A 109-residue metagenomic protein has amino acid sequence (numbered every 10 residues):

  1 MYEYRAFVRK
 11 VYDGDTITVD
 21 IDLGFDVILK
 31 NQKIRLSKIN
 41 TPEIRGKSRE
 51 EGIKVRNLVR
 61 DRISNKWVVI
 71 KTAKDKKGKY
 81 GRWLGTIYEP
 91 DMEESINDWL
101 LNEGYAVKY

Functional and structural regions predicted by a protein language model:
M1-Y109: Small beta-barrel nucleic-acid-binding modules, primarily SNase/OB-fold domains and secondarily Tudor-like barrels
